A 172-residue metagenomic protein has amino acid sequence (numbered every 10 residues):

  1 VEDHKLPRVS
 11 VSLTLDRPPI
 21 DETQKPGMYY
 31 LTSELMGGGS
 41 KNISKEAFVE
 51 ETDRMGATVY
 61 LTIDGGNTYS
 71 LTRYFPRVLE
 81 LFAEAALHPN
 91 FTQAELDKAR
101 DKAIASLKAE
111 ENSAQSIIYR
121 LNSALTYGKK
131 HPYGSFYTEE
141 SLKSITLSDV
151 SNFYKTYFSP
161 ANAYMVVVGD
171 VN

Functional and structural regions predicted by a protein language model:
V1-M55, S70, E80, S151-N172: His/Glu-rich zincin catalytic helix
V49-F153: Acidic/histidine-enriched segments that form metal/cofactor-coordinating and catalytic pocket/exosite environments
